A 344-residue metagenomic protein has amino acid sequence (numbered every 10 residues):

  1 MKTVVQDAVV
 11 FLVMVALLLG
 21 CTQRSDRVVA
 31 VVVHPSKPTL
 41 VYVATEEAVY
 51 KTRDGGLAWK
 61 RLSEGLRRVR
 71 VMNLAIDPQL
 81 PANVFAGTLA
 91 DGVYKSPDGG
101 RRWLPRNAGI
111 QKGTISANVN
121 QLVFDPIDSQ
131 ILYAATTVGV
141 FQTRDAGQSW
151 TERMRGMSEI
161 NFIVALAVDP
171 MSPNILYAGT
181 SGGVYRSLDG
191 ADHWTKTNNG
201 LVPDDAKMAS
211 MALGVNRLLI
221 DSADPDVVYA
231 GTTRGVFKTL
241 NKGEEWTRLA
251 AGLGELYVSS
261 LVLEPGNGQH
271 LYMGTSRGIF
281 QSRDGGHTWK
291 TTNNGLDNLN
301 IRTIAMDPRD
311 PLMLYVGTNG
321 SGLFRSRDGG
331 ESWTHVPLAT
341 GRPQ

Functional and structural regions predicted by a protein language model:
V4-Q344: Extracellular glycan-interacting surfaces
